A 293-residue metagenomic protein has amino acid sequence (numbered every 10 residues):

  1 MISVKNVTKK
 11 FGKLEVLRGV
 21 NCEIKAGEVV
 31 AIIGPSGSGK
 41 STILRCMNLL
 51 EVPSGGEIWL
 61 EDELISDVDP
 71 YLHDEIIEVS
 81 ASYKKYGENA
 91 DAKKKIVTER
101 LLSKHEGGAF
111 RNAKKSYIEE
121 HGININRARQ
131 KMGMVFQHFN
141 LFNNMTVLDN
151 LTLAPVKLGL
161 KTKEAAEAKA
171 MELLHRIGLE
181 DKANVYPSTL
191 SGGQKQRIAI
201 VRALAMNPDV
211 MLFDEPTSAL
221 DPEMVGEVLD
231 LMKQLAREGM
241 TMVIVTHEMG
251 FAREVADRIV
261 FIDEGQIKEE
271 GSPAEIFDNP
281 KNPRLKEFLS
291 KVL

Functional and structural regions predicted by a protein language model:
I33-P35: The feature captures the beta-strand-to-loop junction immediately N-terminal to the Walker
N48: Helix-to-loop junction immediately C-terminal to a conserved catalytic motif
G56-D67, D74, S103-S116, E120: Conserved ABC transporter NBD signature motif
Y186-L190, Q194: Conserved ABC ATPase signature
A205-D209: A short, proline-enriched helix->beta-strand linker immediately N-terminal to the Walker B motif in ABC-type P-loop
E270-G271: ABC ATPase "signature
